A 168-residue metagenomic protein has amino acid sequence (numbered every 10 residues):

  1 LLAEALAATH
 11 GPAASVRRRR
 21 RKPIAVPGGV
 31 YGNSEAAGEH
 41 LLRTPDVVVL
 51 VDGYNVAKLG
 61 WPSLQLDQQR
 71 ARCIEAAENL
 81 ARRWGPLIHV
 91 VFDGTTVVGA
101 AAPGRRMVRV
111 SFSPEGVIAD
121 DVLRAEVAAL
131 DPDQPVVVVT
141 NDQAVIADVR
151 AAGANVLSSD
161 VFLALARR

Functional and structural regions predicted by a protein language model:
L1-G32: Basic, amphipathic N-terminal segments that precede the first structured/catalytic domain
P27-V30, A36-V51, N55-R168: Nuclease catalytic cores that cleave nucleic-acid phosphodiester bonds, predominantly acidic two-metal-ion
